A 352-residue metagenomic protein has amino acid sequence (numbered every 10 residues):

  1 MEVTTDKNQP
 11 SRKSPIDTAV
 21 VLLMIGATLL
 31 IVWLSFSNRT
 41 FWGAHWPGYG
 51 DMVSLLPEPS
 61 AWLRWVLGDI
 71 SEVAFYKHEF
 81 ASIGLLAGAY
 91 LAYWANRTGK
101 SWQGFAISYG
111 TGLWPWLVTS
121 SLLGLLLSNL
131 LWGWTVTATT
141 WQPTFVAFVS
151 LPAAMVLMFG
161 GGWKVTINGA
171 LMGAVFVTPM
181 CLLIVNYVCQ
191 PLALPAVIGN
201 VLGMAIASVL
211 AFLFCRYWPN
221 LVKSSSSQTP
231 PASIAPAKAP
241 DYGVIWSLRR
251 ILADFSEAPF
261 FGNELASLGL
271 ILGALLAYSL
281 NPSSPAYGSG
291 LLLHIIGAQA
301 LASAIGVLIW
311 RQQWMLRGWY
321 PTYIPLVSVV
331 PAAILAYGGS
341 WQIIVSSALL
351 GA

Functional and structural regions predicted by a protein language model:
E2-W134, D241-Q313: N-terminal signal-anchor module of multipass membrane proteins
N8-V21, M155-A237, S247-E257, A352: Membrane-interface helix-loop-helix junctions at boundaries between adjacent transmembrane segments
N38-W42, T137-T139, R216-S226, L316: Juxtamembrane/interface segments at transmembrane-helix termini
G104, S108, T144, V149 (+6 more regions): Residue-level signal for well-ordered alpha-helical segments
G112-L113, G133-T140, V156-A170, L308-P321 (+2 more regions): Membrane-helix interface "capping/anchor" motifs
L113-S121, L125, Q142-F148, V165-A174 (+7 more regions): Alpha-helical transmembrane segments of multi-pass membrane proteins, especially transporters and channels
L127-S128, A147-F159, V327-Y337: Membrane-helix boundary/interface segments in integral membrane proteins
